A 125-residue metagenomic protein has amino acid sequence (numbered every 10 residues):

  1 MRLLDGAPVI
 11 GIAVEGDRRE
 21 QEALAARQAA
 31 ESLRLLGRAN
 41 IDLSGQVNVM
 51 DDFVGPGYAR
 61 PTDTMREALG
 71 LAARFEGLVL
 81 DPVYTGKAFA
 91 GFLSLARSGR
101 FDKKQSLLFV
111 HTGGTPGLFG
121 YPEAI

Functional and structural regions predicted by a protein language model:
M1-N48, V110-I125: Glycine-rich phosphate/pyrophosphate-binding loop at beta-loop-alpha junctions
R34, K103-K104: Short, intrinsically disordered/low-complexity patches at protein termini and at juxtamembrane boundaries
L43-K103: Active-site-adjacent helical/loop segments in soluble small-molecule enzymes
S106-L108: Conserved beta-strand elements of the Class I
